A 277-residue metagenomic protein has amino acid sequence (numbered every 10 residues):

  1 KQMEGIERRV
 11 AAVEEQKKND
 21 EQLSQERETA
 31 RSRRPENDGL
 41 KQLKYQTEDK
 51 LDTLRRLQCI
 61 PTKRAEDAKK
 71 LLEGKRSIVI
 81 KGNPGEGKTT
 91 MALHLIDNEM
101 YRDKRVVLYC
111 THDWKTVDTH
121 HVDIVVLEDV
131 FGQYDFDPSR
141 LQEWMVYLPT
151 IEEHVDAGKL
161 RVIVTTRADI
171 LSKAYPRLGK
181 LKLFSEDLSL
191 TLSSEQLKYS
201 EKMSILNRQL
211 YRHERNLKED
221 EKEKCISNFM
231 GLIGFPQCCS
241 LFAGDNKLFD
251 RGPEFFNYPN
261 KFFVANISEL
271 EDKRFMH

Functional and structural regions predicted by a protein language model:
K1-D67, E73, H94: Charged, amphipathic alpha-helical interface modules that flank catalytic cores or transmembrane segments and mediate
N19, R31, P35-E36, A168-K180 (+1 more regions): Amphipathic alpha-helical "lid/sensor" segments that cap RecA-like P-loop NTPase cores
G74-M91: Walker A/P-loop nucleotide-binding motif
S77-V79, R105, I124: Residue-level preference for the first positions of well-ordered beta-strands
V79, L95, V126-D129, R161-A168 (+1 more regions): Hydrophobic, repeat-rich solenoid/adaptor surfaces of innate immune receptors and signaling proteins
D97-V107: Post-Walker A helix-loop "phosphate-sensing" segment adjacent to the P-loop in P-loop NTPases
C110-H112, D118-M145, T165-A168: Conserved P-loop NTPase "ATPase switch" module shared by AAA+ and STAND
M145-L160: Substrate-engagement module of ASCE P-loop NTPases
